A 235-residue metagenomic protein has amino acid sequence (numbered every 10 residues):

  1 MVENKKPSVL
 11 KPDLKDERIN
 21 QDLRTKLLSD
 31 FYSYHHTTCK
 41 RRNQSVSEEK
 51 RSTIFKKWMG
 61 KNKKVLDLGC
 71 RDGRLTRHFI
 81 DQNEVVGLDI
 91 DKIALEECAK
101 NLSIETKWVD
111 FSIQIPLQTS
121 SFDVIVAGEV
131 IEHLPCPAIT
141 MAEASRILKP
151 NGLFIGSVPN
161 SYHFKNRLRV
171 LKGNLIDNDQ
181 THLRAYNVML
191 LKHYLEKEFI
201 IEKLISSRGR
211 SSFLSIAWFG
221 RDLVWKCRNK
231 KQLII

Functional and structural regions predicted by a protein language model:
M1-Q118, V124-V126, A138-M141, G156 (+5 more regions): Conserved N-terminal segment of class I S-adenosyl-L-methionine
G128-H133: Short catalytic micro-motifs in class I SAM-dependent methyltransferases
L134-P135, V158, Y162: A structural helix-start
P135-I139, N166: Short N-terminal helix/helix-N-cap motif within the alpha/beta-hydrolase-1
I139-P150: A short glycine-rich, Lys/Arg-flanked "PGG" loop and its adjoining helix->strand segment in the class I
G152-V158: Conserved beta-strand signature within the Rossmann-like core of class I S-adenosyl-L-methionine
S161, N174, K197-I201: Phosphate/oxyanion-binding loops and surfaces in catalytic or ligand/nucleic-acid-binding neighborhoods
Y162-H182: Short, glycine-/aromatic-enriched active-site segment of Class I SAM-dependent methyltransferases
